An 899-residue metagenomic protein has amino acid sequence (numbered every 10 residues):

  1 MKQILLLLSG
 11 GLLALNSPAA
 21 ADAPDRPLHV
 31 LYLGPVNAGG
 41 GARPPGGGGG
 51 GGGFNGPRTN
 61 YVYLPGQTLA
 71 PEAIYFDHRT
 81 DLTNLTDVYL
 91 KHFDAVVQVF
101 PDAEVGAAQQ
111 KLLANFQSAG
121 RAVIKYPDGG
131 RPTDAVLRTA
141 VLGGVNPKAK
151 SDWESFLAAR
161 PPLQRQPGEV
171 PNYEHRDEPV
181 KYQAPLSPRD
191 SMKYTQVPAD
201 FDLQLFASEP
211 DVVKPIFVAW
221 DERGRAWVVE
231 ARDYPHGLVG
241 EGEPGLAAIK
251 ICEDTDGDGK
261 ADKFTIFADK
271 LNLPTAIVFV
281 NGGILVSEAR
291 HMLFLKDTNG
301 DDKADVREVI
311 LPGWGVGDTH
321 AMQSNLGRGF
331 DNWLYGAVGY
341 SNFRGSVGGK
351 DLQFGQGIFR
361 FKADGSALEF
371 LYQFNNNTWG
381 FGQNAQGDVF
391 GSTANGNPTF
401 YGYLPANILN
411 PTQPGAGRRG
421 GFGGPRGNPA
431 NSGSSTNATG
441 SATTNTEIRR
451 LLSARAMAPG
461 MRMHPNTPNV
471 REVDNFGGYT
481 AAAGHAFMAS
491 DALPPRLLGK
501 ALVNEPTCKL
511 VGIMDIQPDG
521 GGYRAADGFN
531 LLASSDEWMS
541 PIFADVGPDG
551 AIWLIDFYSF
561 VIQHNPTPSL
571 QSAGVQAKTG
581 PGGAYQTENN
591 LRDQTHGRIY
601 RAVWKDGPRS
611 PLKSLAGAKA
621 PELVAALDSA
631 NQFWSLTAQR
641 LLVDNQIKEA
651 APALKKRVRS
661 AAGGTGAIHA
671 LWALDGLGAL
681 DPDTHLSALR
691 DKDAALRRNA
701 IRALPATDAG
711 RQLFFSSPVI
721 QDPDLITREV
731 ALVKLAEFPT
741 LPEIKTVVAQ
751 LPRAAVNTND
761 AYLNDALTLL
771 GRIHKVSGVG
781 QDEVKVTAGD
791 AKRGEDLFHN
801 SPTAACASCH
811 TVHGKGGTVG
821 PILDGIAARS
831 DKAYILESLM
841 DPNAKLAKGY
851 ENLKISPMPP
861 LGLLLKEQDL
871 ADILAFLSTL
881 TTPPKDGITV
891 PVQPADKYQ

Functional and structural regions predicted by a protein language model:
A20-F93, Y126-A184, A895: Aromatic-Pro/Gly-enriched surface loop or interdomain linker that acts as a lid/target-recognition segment
V30-Y32, L90-P132: Short alpha-beta junction capping motif
G47, V62, T68, A107 (+5 more regions): Beta-propeller domains with acidic blade repeats across secreted/periplasmic ectodomains and cytosolic WD/CNH propellers
F206, A226, G283-I284, R290 (+2 more regions): C-terminal capping alpha-helices of c-type cytochrome domains
I555, I599, G794, P802-H813 (+4 more regions): The canonical Cys-X-X-Cys-His
S610-K613, F633-Q646, T665-A679, T684-R690 (+6 more regions): Structural detector for internal amphipathic alpha-helices that build alpha-solenoid repeat scaffolds
S777-S801, D896-Q899: Electrostatic cytochrome c docking/interface patches
S808, G817-I826, D841-A871, D886: Axial heme c-ligation environment in periplasmic c-type cytochrome domains
